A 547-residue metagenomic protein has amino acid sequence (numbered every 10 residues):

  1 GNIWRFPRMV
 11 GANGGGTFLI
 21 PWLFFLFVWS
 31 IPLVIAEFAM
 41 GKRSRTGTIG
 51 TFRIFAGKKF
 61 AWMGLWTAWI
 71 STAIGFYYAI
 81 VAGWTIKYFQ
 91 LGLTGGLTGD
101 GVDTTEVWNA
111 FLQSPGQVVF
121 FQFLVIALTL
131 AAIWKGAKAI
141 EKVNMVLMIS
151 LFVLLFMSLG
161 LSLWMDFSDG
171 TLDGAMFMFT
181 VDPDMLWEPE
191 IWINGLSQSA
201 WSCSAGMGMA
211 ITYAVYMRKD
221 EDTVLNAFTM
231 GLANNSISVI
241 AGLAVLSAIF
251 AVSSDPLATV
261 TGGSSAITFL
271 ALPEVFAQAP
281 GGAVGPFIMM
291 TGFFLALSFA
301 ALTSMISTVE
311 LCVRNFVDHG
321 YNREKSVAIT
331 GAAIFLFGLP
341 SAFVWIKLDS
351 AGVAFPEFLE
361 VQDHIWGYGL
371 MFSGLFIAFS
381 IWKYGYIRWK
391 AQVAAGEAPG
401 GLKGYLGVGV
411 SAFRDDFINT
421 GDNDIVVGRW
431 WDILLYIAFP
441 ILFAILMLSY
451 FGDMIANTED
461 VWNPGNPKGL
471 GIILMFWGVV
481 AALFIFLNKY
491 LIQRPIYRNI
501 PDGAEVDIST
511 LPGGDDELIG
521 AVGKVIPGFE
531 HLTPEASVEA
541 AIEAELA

Functional and structural regions predicted by a protein language model:
G1-L23, G208-I211, M217, V224-F228 (+2 more regions): Transmembrane helix-boundary motif of multi-pass solute transporters/channels
R8-N13, R43, T48-W66, A79-A137 (+7 more regions): Inter-helical loop and helix-membrane interface segments of multi-pass membrane transporters/permeases
M9-N13, A39, F55, K59-G75 (+5 more regions): Membrane-water interface regions at transmembrane-helix termini and the short interhelical loops of multi-pass membrane
T17-P21, K58-T72, F120-F123, L186-L196 (+5 more regions): Select transmembrane alpha-helical segments in multipass membrane proteins
P21-A56, V252, I387-R388, A482-I496: Juxtamembrane transmembrane-helix boundary signature
E141-I306, V317-Y321, K325-I329, A333-I334 (+2 more regions): Membrane-embedded translocation segments of transport machinery
A301-T308, S326-G338, W345, D363-N419 (+2 more regions): Hydrophobic alpha-helical segments of multi-pass membrane transport proteins
E357-F376, V427-A521: A generic transmembrane alpha-helix motif of multi-pass inner-membrane proteins
